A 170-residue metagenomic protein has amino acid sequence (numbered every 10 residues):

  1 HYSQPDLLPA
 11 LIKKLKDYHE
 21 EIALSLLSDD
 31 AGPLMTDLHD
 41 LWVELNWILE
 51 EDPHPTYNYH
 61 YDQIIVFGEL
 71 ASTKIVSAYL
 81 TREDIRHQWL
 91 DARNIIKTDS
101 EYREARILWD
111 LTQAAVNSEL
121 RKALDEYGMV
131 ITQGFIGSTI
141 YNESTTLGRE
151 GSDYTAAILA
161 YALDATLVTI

Functional and structural regions predicted by a protein language model:
H1-I170: Nucleotide/pyrophosphate-binding catalytic subdomain
